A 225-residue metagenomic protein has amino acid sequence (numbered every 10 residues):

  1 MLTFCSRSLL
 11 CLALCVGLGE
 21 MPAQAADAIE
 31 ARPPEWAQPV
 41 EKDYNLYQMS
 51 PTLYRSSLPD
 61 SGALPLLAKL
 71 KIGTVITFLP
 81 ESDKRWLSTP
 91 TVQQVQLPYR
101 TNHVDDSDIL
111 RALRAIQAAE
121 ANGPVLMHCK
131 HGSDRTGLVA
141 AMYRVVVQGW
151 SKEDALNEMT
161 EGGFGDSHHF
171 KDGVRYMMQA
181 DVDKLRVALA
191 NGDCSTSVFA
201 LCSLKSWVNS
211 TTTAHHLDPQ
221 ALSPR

Functional and structural regions predicted by a protein language model:
M1-R7: Positively charged n-region of N-terminal signal peptides that target proteins for export
S8-E20: Bacterial N-terminal signal peptides
G17-V125, L138-R225: Cys-dependent protein tyrosine phosphatase-like superfamily
C129: Short cysteine clusters
G132: Substrate/cofactor-recognition hotspot
R135: Conserved lysine of the Walker
